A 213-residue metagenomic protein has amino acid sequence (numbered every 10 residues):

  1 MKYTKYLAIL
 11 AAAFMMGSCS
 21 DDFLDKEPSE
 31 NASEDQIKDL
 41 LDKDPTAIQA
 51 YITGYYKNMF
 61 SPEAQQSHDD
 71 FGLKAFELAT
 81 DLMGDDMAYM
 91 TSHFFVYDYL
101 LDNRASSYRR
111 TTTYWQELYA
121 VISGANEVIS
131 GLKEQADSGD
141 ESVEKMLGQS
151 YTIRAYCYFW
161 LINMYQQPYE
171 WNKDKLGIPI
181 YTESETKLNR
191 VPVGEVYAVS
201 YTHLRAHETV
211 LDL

Functional and structural regions predicted by a protein language model:
M1-G17: Sec-dependent bacterial lipoprotein signal peptides
C19-L73: Membrane-proximal, proline-rich intrinsically disordered regions
I37-L41, Y108-W115, E185-G194: Second-shell loop/turn segments in exported
E77-H93: Active-site substrate-recognition loop segments, prototypically the cytochrome P450 B′-helix/B-C loop
T91-M164, V191, E208: Conserved, well-structured interaction surfaces
N126, Y197-L204: Helix-turn-helix repeat elements of alpha-solenoid scaffolds
M164-A198: Short coil/linker segments at helix-helix boundaries
A206, V210-L213: Single conserved hydrophobic/aromatic residue that forms the stacking wall/gate of nucleotide- or nucleobase-binding
